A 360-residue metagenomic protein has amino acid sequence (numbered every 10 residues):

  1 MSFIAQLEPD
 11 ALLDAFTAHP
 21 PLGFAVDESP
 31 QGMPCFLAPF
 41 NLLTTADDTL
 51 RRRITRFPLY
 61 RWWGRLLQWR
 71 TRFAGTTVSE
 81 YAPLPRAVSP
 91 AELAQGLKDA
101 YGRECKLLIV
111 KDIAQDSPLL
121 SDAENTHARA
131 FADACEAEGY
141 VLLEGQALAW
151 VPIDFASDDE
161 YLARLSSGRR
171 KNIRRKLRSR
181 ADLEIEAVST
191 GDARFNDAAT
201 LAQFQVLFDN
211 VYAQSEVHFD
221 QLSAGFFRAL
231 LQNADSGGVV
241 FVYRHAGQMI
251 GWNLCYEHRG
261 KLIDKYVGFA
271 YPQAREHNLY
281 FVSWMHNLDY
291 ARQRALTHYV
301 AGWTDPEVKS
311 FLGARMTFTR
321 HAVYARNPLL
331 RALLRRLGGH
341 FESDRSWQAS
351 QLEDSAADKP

Functional and structural regions predicted by a protein language model:
M1-P360: N-acyltransferase acceptor-side catalytic subdomain
